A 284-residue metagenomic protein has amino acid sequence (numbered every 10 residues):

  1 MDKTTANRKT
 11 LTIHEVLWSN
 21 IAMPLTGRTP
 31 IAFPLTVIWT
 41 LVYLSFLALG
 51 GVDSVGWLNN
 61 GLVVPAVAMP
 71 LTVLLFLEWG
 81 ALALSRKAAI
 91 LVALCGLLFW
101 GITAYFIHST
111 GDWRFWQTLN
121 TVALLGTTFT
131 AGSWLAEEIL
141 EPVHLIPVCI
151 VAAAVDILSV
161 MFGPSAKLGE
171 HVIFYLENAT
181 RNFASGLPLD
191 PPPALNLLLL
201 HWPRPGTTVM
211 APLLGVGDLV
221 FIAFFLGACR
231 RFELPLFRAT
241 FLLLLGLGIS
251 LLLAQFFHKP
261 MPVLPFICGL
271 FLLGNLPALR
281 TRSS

Functional and structural regions predicted by a protein language model:
T12-S284: A membrane-topology feature that recognizes alpha-helical transmembrane segments and their immediate juxtamembrane
